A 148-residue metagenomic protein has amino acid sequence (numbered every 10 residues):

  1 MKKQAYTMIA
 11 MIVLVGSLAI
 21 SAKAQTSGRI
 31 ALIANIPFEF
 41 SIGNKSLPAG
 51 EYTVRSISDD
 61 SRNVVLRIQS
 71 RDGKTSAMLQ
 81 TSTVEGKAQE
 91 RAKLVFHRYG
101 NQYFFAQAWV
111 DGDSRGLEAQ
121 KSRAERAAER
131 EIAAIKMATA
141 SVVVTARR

Functional and structural regions predicted by a protein language model:
M1-I9: Bacterial N-terminal signal peptides that target proteins for export
I9-S17: Bacterial N-terminal signal peptides
I20-A24: Sec/Tat signal peptide C-region and signal peptidase I cleavage site
R29-L32: Alpha-helical transmembrane segments and their juxtamembrane interface "caps" in small multi-pass membrane proteins
G50-V54: A short tyrosine-centered beta-strand micro-motif
Q80-R148: Beta-strand-rich cores of mature extracytoplasmic or soluble domains
